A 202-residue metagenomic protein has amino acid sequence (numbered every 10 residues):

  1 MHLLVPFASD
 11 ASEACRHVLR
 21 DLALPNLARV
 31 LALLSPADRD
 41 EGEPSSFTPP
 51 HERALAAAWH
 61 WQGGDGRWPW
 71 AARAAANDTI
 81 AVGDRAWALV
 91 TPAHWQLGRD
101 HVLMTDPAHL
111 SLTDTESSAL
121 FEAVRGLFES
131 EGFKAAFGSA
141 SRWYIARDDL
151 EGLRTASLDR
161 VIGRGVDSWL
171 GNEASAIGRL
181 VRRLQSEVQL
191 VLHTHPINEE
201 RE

Functional and structural regions predicted by a protein language model:
M1-V18: N-terminal basic/disordered segments at the start of proteins
P6, A146-D148, L158: Structured loops at beta-to-helix junctions and adjacent beta-edge loops in soluble globular domains
R16-S118, A123: An N-terminal, globular interaction/scaffold subdomain
Q96-A108, R142-Y144, I162-W169: Glycine-rich, often proline-containing surface loops adjacent to acidic residues and nearby aromatics that form
H109-F137, P196-R201: Extended, Lys/Arg-enriched charged tracts that mediate electrostatic binding to polyanionic substrates
S117, F121, R125, R142 (+2 more regions): Hydrophobic, well-ordered secondary-structure segments
K134-R147: Short, glycine/charge-rich beta-strand/loop segments that flank catalytic centers and engage negatively charged groups
L150-R201: Loop-centered beta-sheet repeat module
